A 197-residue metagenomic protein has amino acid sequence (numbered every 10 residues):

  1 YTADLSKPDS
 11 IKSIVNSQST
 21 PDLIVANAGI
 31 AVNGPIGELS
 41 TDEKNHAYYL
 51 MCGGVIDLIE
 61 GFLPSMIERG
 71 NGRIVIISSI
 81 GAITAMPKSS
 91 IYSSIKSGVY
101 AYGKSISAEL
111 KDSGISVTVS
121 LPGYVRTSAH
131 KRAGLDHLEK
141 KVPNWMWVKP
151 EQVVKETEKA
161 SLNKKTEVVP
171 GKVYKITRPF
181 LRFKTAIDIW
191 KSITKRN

Functional and structural regions predicted by a protein language model:
I11, P35-I36, E43-Y48: Substrate-binding pocket helix/loop in short-chain dehydrogenase/reductase
N27-V32: Conserved NAD(P)H cofactor-binding loop of Rossmann-fold oxidoreductase domains
I59, I95: Active-site helix of classical SDR
P64, A108-D112: Alpha-helical segment proximal to the catalytic Tyr-Lys
S79: Residue(s) in the substrate-gating loop at a strand-loop-helix junction that position the organic substrate next
M86-S90: Active-site loop immediately N-terminal to the catalytic Tyr-X3-Lys motif of short-chain dehydrogenase/reductase
V119, K140-I176: C-terminal helical subdomain
